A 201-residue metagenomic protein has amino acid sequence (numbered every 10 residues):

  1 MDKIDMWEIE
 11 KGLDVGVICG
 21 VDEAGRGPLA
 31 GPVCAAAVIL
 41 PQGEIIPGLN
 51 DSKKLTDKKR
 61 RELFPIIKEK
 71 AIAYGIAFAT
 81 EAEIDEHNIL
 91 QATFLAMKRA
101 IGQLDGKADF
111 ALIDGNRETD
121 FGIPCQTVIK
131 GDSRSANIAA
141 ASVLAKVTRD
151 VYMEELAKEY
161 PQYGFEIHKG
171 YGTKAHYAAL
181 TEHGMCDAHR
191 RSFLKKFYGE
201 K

Functional and structural regions predicted by a protein language model:
M1-K201: RNase H-like, Mg2+-dependent phosphodiesterase core, and more generally RNA phosphate-backbone-engaging helix-loop
